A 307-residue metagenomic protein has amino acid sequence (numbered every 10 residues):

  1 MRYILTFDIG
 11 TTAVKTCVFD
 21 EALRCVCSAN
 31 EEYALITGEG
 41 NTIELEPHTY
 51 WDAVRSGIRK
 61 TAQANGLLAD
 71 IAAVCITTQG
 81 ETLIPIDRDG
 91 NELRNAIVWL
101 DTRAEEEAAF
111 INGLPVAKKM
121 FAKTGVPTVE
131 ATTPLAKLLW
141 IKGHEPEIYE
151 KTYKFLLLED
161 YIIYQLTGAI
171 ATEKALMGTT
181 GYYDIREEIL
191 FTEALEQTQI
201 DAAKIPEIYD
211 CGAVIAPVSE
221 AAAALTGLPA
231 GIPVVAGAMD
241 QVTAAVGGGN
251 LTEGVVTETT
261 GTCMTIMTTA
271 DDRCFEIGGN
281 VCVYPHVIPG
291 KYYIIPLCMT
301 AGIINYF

Functional and structural regions predicted by a protein language model:
M1-R94, A223-A224, L228, I232-A236: N-terminal glycine/serine-rich phosphate-binding loop of ATP-dependent small-molecule kinases, especially carbohydrate
I9-T11, F121-M239: Gly/Ser/Thr-rich active-site cleft segment
T12, Q79-G80, V214, V242 (+1 more regions): A generic "binding-loop/recognition-motif" signal
C27-N30, E106, L114, C211-L225 (+1 more regions): Acidic-glycine-rich active-site phosphate/pyrophosphate-binding loop
R59, L139-G143, Y306: Short glycine/serine- and small hydrophobic-enriched flexible loop segments
R59-L135: Active-site phosphate-binding/coordination module
L83-I111, K151-T152, L156-F191, I232-F307: Glycine-rich phosphate-binding loop of actin/hexokinase-like ATP-binding domains
